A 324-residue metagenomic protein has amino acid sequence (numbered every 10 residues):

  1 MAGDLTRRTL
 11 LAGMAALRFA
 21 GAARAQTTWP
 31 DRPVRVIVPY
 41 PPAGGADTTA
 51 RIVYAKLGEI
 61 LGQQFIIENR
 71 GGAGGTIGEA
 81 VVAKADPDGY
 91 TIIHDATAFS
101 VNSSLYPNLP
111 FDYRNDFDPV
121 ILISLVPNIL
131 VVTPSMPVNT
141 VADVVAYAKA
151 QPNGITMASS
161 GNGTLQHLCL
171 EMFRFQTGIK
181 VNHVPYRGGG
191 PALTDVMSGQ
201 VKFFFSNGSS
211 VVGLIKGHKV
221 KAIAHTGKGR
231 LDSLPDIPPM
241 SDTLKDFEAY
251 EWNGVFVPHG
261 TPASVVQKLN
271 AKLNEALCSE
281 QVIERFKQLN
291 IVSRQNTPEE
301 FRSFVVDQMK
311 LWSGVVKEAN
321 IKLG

Functional and structural regions predicted by a protein language model:
M1-A15: N-terminal secretory signal peptides and thylakoid transit peptides that target proteins across membranes
A20-A22: N-terminal signal peptide c-region/cleavage motif recognized by signal peptidases
A25-N115, G154, N162, I179-F205 (+2 more regions): N-terminal (or domain-start) structured segment
D31-P33, Q176, K216, A263-G324: An extracytoplasmic/periplasmic, membrane-proximal ligand-sensing/linker region
K84-Y90, S104-P191, M240, W252-R285: Hinge/capping helix and adjacent helix->loop/strand transition within the periplasmic-binding protein
H94-F99, S159, G189, S206-V211 (+3 more regions): Beta->alpha turn/N-cap motifs
F99-N108, R174-Q176, F203-D236: A ligand-binding cleft/hinge motif common to bilobed small-molecule-binding domains
